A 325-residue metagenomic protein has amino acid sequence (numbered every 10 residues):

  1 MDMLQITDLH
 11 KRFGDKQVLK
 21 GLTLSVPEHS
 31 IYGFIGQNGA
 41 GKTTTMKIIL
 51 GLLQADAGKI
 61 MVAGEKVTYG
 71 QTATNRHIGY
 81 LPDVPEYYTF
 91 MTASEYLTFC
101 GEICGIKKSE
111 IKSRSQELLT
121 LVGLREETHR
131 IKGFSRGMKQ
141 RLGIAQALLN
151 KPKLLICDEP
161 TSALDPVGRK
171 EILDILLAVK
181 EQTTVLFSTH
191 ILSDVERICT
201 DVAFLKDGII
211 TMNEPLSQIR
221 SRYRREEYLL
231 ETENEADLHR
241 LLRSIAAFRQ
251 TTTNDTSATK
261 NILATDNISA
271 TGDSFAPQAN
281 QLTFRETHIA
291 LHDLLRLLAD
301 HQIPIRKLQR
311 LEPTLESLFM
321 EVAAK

Functional and structural regions predicted by a protein language model:
M1-H10, K325: ABC-family P-loop ATPase nucleotide-binding domain
L4, K11-K206, M212: ABC transporter nucleotide-binding domains
L148, L242-I245, L298: Hydrophobic C-terminal alpha-helix "anchor/cap" residues
D174-T256, A270-R285: ABC transporter nucleotide-binding domain
E286-K325: C-terminal coupling/interaction segments
